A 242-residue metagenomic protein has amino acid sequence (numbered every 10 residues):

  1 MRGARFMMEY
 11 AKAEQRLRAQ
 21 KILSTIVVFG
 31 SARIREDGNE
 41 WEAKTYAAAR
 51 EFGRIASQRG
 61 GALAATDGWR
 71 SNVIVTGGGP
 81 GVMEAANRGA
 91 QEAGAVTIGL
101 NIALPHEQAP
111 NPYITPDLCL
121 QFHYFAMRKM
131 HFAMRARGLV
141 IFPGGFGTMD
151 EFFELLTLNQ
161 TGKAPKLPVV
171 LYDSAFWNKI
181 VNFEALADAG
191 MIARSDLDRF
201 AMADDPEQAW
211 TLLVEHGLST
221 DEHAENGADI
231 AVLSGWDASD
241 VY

Functional and structural regions predicted by a protein language model:
R2-L100: Glycine-rich beta-alpha loop segments
A11-G30, F125-L139, L156-K163: Glycine/serine-rich loop-strand microenvironments at binding/catalytic pocket rims
R18-K21, A64-W69, Q91, N111-I114 (+3 more regions): Solvent-exposed alpha-helices and their adjacent loops that cap or buttress functional pockets in soluble metabolic
R70-V73, K166-P168, L197-F200: Residue-level recognition of the N-termini of beta-strands and the immediately preceding loop/turn
V75-F142, F146-M149, F153: Phosphate/pyrophosphate-binding betaalpha-module
Q91-E92, E154-Q160, A185-D188, G217-L218: Short, solvent-exposed amphipathic alpha-helical segments in soluble enzyme and RNA/protein-processing domains
G94-E107, F142, L156-I180, R194-S195: Short, acidic/small-residue loops that bind anionic groups at enzyme active sites
L171-Y242: C-terminal functional extensions of proteins
